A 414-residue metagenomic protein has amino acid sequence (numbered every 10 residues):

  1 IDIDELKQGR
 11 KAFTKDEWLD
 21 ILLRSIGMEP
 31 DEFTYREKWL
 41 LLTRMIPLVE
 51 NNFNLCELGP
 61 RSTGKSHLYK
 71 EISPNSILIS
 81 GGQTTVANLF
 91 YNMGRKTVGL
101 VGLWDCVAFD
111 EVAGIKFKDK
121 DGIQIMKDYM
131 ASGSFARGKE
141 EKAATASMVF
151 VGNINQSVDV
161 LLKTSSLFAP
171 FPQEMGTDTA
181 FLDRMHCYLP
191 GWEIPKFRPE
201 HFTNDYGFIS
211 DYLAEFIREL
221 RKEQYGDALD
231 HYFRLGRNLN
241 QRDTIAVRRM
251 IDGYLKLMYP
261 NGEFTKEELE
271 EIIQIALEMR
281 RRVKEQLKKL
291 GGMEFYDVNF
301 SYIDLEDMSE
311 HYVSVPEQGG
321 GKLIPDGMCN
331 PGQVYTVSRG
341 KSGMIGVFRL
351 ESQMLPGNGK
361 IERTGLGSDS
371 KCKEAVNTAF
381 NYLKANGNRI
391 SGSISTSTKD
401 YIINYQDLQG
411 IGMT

Functional and structural regions predicted by a protein language model:
I1-Y35: Charged, amphipathic alpha-helical linker segments immediately N-terminal to NTP-binding catalytic cores
Q8, A12, T34-K38, F202-Y206 (+6 more regions): Conserved phosphate/pyrophosphate-binding and hydrolysis machinery centered on Walker-type P-loop NTPases, extending
T14, W18, K118, G122 (+9 more regions): Helical mechanochemical/support elements of P-loop NTPase systems and associated helical scaffolds
S25-E29, I115, Y129-G133, I154 (+6 more regions): Conserved, well-folded catalytic cores of nucleic-acid-processing and energy-transducing macromolecular machines
E29-A169, D183, S301-P316: Conserved ASCE/P-loop NTPase catalytic core
E141-M148, N153-G262: Phosphate-sensing "switch" segment of ASCE/P-loop ATPases
P199-H201, D227-Y302, M308-D326, V337-R339: C-terminal helical "lid" subdomain and adjoining coupling/linker elements of P-loop NTPases
V313-T414: Conserved P-loop NTPase/AAA+ ATPase motor core
